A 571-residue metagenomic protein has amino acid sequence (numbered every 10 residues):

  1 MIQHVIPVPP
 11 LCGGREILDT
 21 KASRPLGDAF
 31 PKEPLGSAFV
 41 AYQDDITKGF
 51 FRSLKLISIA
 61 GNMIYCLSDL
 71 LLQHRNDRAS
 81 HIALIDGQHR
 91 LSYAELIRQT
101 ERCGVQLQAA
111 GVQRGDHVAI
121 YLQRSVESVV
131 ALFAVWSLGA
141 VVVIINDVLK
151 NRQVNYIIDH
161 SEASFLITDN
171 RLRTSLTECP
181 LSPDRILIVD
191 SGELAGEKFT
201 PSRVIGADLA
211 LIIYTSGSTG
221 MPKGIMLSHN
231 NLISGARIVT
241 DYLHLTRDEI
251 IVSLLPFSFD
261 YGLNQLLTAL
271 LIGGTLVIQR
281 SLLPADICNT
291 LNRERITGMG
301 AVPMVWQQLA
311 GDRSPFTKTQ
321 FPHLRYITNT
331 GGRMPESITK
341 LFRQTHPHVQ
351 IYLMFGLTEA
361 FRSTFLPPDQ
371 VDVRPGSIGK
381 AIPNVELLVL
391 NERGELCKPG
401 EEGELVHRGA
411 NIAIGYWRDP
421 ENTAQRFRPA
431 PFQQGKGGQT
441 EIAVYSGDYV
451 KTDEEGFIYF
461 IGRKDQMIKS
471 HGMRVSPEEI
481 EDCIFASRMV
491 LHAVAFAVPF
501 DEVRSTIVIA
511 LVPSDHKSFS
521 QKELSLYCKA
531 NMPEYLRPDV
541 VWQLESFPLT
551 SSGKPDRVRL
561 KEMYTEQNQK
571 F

Functional and structural regions predicted by a protein language model:
I59-I64, L72, S80-S125, V129-F133 (+2 more regions): Conserved AMP-binding/adenylate-forming core of the ANL superfamily
S80, E197-Y214, G220-M221, H244-I250: Conserved pre-ATP/AMP-binding loop-to-beta segment of ANL
S92-A94, A210-S234: Conserved AMP-binding A3 loop
L166, L291, M299, G409 (+5 more regions): AMP-binding/adenylate-forming catalytic core of the ANL superfamily
I233-I250, F257-G298, D312: Conserved AMP-binding/adenylation subdomain of ANL enzymes
I296-A301, A310-R374, E386: Gly/Ser/Thr-rich phosphate-binding loop
K380-N384, E395-F432, V475: Conserved ATP/PPi-binding loop(s) of AMP-dependent carboxylate-activating enzymes
M532-K554: AMP-binding/adenylate-forming catalytic domain of the ANL superfamily
